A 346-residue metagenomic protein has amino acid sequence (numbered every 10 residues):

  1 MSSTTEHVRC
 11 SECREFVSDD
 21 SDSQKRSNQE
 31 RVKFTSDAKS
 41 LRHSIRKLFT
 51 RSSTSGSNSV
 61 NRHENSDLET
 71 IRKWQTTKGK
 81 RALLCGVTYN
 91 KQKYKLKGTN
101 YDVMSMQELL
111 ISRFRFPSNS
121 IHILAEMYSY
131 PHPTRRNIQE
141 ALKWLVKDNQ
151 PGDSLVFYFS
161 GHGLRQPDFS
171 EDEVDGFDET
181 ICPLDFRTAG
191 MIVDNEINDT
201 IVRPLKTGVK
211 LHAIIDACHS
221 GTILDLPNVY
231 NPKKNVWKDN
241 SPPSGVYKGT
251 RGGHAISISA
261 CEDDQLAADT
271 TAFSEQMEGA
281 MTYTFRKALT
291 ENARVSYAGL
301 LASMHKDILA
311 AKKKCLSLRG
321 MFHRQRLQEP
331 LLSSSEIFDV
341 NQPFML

Functional and structural regions predicted by a protein language model:
M1-L346: Cysteine endopeptidase catalytic domains of the caspase/legumain-like
